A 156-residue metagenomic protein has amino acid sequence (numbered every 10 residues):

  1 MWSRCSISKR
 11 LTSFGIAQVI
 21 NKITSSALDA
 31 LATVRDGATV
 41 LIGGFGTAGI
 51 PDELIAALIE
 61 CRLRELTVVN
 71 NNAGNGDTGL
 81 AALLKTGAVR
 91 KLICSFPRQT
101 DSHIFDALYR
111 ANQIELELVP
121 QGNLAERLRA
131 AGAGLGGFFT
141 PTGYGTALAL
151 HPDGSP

Functional and structural regions predicted by a protein language model:
G15-P156: Conserved alpha/beta enzyme-core scaffold
